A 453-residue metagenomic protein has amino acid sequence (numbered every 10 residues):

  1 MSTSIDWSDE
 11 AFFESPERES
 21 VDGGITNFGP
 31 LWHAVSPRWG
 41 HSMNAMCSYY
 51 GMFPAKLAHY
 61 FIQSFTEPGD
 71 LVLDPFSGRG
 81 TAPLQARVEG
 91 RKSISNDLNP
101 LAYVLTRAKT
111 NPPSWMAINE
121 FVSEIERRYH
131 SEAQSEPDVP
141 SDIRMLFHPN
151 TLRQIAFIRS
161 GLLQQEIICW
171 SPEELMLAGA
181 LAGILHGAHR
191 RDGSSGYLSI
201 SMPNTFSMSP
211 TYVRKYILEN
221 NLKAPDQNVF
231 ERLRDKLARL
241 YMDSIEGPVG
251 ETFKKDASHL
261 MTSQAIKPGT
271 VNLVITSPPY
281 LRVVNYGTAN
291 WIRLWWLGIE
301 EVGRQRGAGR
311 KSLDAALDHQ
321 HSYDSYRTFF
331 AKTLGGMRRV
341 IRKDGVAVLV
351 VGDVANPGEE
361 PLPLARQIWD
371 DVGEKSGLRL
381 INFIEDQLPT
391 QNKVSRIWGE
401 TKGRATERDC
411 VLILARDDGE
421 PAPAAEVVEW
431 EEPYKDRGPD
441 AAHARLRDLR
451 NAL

Functional and structural regions predicted by a protein language model:
M1-E67: S-adenosyl-L-methionine
P54-L57, Q154, I158, Y326-T333 (+1 more regions): Alpha-helical packing segments of well-folded alpha/beta enzyme cores
A58, D70-E89, S93-P100, T106 (+4 more regions): Conserved proline-anchored active-site loop of SAM-dependent methyltransferases that bridges a beta-strand
L101-Q165, I299-A316: Conserved phosphoryl-transfer catalytic core
I155-S160, Q164-T276, L281-V284: SAM-dependent nucleic-acid methyltransferase catalytic core
E174, S312-N382: Conserved Class I SAM-dependent methyltransferase catalytic core
S263-Q264, G269-L273, P279-V346: SAM-dependent methyltransferase catalytic-core segment centered on the flexible catalytic loop and adjoining short
W369, G377-G438: Class I S-adenosyl-L-methionine
